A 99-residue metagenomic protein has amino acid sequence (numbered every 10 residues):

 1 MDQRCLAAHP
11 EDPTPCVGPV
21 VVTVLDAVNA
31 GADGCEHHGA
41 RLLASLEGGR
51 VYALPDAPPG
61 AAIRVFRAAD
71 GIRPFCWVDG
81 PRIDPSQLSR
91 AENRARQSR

Functional and structural regions predicted by a protein language model:
M1-R99: Intrinsically disordered, low-complexity regulatory regions of eukaryotic proteins
